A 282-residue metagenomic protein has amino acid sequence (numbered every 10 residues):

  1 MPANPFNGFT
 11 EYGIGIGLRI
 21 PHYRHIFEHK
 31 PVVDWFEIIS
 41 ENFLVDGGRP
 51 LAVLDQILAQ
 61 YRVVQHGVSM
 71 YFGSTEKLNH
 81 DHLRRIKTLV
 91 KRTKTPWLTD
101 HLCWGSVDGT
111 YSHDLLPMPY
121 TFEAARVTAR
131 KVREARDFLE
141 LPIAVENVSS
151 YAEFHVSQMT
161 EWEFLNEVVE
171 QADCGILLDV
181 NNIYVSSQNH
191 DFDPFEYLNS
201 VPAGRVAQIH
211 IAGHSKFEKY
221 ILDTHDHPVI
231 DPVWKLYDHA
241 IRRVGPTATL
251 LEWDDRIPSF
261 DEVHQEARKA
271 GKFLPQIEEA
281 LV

Functional and structural regions predicted by a protein language model:
M1-T88: N-terminal pre-domain/capping segments
Y23-E28, F154-E170, S186-N199, D261-H264: Distinct, well-ordered alpha-helical segments
H25-P31, G48-Q65, D81-P96, R133-F138 (+3 more regions): Acidic (Asp/Glu)-rich catalytic clusters
F36, L98, I143, D179 (+2 more regions): Conserved, mostly hydrophobic/aromatic
S40-A52, Y71-D81, Y151-M159, Y184-D191 (+2 more regions): Acidic-and-aromatic substrate-binding clefts and catalytic sites of carbohydrate-active enzymes
G47, K77, L115-T121, A125 (+1 more regions): Gly/Pro-rich active-site loop or hairpin
N79-I176: Active-site acidic/histidine proton-transfer and metal-coordination neighborhood in alpha/beta enzyme cores
F260-L281: C-terminal helical cap(s) of enzyme catalytic domains, especially alpha/beta-barrels
